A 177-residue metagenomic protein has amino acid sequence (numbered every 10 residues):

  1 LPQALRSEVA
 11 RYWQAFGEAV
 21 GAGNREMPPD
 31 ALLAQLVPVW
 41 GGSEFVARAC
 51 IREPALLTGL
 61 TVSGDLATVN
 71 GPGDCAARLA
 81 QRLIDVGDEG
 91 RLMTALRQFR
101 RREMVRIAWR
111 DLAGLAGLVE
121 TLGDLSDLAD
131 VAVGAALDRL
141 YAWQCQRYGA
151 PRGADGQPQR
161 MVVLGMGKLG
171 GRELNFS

Functional and structural regions predicted by a protein language model:
L1-S177: Non-catalytic regulatory/linker segments of enzymes
